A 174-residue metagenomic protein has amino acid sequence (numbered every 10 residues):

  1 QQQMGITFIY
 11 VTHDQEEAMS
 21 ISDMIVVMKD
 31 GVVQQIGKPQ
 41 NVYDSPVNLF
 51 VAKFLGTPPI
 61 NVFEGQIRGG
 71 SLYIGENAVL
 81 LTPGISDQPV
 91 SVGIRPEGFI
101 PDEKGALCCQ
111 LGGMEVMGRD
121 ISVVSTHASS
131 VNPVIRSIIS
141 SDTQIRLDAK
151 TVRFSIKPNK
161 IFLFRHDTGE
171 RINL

Functional and structural regions predicted by a protein language model:
Q1, D14, A52, N61 (+2 more regions): Short glycine- and Lys/Arg-enriched binding-loop motifs that mark or flank ligand-binding interfaces
Q1-F50: ABC ATPase nucleotide-binding domains
D23, Q34-Q35, R68, R136-S140: Secondary-structure boundary/capping motif
D30, E64, I161: Conserved coupling/switch loops of ABC nucleotide-binding domains, chiefly the family-specific signature
D44-R68, G93: C-terminal boundary and immediately downstream tail of ABC-type ATPase nucleotide-binding domains
P58, G70-L174: Non-catalytic connector elements of ABC transporters
